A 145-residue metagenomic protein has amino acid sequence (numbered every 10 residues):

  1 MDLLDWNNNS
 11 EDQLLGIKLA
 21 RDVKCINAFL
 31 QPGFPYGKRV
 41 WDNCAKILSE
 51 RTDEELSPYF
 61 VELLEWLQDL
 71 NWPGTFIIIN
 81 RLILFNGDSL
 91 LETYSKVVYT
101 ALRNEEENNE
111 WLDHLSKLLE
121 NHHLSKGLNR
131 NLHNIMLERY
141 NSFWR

Functional and structural regions predicted by a protein language model:
M1-D2, D22-G33, D53-E65, G87-Y99 (+1 more regions): Amphipathic alpha-helical scaffolding segments comprising HEAT/armadillo-like alpha-solenoid repeats
M1-I26, F34, K38: Short terminal alpha-helical segments
D2-L4, E11, D22, L112-R145: Eukaryotic acidic, Ser/Thr-rich intrinsically disordered low-complexity regions
L3-N8, G33-R39, E65-P73, T100-E106 (+1 more regions): Short coil turns that connect the paired helices of HEAT/ARM alpha-solenoid repeats
S10-D22, W41-E54, E65-D69, P73-F85 (+1 more regions): Structural detector for internal amphipathic alpha-helices that build alpha-solenoid repeat scaffolds
V98-T100, H114-L115: Short, intrinsically disordered/low-complexity patches at protein termini and at juxtamembrane boundaries
